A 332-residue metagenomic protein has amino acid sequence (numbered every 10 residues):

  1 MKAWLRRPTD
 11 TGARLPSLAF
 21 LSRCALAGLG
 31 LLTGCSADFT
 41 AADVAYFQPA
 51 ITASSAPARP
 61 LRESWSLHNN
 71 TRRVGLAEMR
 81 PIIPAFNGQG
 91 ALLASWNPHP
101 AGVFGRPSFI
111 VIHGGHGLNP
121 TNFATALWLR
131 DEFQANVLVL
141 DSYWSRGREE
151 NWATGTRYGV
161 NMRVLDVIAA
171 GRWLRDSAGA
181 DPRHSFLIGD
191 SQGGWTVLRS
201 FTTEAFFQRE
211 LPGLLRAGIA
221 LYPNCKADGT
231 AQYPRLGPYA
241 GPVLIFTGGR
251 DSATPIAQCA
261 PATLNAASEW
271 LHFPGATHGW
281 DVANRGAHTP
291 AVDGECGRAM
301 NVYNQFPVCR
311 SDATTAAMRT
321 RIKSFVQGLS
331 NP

Functional and structural regions predicted by a protein language model:
S22-T33: Bacterial N-terminal signal peptides
S36-D38: Bacterial signal peptide processing site
F47-G102: N-terminal cap/lid segment of alpha/beta-hydrolase-fold proteins
I83-P100, G105-G179, N284-P307: Serine-hydrolase catalytic machinery in alpha/beta-hydrolase-like enzymes
I168-P238: Primarily recognizes the serine-hydrolase "nucleophile elbow" in alpha/beta-hydrolase and SGNH/GDSL folds
Y239, I245-T247: Short beta-strand/loop motif that positions the catalytic acidic residue of the alpha/beta-hydrolase fold
S252-Q258: Conserved alpha/beta-hydrolase "acid-adjacent" motif
S268-P332: C-terminal catalytic histidine-bearing segment of alpha/beta-hydrolase fold enzymes
